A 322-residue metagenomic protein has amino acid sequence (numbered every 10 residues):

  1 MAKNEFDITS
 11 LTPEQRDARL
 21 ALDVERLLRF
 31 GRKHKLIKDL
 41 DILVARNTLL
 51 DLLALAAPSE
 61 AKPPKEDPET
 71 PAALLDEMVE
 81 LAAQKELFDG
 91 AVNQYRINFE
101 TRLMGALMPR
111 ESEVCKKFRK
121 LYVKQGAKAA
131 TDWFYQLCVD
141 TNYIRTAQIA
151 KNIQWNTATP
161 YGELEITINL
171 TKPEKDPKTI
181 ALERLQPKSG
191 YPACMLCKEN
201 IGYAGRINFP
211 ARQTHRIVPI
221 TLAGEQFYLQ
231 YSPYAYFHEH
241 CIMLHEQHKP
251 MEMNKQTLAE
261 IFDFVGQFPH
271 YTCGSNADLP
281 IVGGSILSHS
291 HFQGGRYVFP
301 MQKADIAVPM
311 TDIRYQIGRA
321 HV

Functional and structural regions predicted by a protein language model:
A2-M251: Active-site microenvironments that recognize anionic phosphate/pyrophosphate groups
T214-R216, E246-C273: Helical scaffold of the NTase/Pol beta-like nucleotidyltransferase catalytic core
L229, C273, S290-F292: Hydrophobic faces of well-ordered beta-strands that scaffold small-molecule active sites in alpha/beta enzyme cores
H238-H245, V282-Q302: Histidine-centered divalent-metal-coordination microenvironment in nucleic-acid enzymes
C241-I242, M253-Q256, A304: A short secondary-structure junction signal
Y271-G284: A short glycine-rich, hydrophobically flanked beta-strand micro-motif that places a catalytic Asp/Glu for divalent metal
G295-Y315: Helical (often loop-to-helix) elements that flank the catalytic cores of nucleotide-handling enzymes
A320-V322: Conserved small/polar residues in nucleotide/adenosyl-binding loops
